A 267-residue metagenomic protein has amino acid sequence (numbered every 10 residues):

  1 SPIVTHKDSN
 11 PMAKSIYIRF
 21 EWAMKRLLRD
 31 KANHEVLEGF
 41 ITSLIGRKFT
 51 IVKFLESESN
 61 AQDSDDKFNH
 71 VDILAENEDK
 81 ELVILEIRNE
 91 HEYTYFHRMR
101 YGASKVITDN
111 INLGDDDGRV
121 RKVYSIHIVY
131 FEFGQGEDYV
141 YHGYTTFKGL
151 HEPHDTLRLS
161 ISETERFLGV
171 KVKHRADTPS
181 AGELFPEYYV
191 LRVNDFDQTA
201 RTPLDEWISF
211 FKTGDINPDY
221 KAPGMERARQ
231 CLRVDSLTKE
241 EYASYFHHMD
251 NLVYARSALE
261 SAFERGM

Functional and structural regions predicted by a protein language model:
P2-M267: Elongated, amphipathic alpha-helical interaction scaffolds
